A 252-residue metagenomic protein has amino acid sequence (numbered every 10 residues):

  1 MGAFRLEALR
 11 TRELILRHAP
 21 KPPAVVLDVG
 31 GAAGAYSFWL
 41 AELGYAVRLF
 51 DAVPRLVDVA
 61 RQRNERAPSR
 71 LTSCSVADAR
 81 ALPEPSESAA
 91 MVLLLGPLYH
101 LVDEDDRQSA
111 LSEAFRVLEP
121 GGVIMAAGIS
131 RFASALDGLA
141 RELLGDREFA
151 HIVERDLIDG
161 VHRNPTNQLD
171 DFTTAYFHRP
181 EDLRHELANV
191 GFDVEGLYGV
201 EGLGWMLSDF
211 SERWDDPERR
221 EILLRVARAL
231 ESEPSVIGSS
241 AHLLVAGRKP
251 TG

Functional and structural regions predicted by a protein language model:
R5-P22: Conserved alpha-helix/loop element of class I SAM-dependent methyltransferases that forms part of the SAM/SAH-binding
P23-G30: Conserved class I S-adenosyl-L-methionine
L27, A35-A81: Class I SAM-dependent methyltransferase SAM/SAH-binding core
R80-V92: A short acidic, Gly/Pro-enriched loop at the edge of an enzyme's catalytic core that lines a small-molecule cofactor
L101, N167-E181: Acceptor-substrate binding/catalytic loop of class I
Q108-P120: A short glycine-rich, Lys/Arg-flanked "PGG" loop and its adjoining helix->strand segment in the class I
V123-D156: Conserved class I S-adenosyl-L-methionine
E186, V190-G252: C-terminal lobe and adjacent flexible extensions of AdoMet/dcAdoMet transferase-like proteins
